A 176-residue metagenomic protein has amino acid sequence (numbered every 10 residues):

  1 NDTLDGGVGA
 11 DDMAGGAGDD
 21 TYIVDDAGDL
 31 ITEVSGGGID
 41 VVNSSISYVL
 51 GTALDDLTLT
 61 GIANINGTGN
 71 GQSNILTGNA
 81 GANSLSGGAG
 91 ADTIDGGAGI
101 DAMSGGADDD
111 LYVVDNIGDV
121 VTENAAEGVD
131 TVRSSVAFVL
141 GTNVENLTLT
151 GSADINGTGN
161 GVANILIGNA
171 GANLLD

Functional and structural regions predicted by a protein language model:
N1-T122, A126-D176: Glycine- and aspartate-rich repeat motifs characteristic of hemolysin/RTX-like Ca2+-binding segments in secreted
